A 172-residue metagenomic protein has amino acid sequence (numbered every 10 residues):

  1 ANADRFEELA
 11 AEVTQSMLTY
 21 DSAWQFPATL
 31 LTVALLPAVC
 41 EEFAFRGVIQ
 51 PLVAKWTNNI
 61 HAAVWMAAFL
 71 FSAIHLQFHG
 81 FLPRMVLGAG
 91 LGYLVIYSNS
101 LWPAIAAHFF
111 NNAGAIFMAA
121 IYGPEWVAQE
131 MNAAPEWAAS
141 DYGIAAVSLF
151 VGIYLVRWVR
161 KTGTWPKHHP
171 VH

Functional and structural regions predicted by a protein language model:
A1-L36, K167-H172: Juxtamembrane helix-loop-helix connectors linking adjacent transmembrane helices in multi-pass membrane enzymes
P27-L31, H61-M66, F81-L82, I105-A106 (+1 more regions): Hydrophobic alpha-helical transmembrane segments
A28-V53, F150-T162: Transmembrane alpha-helical segments in integral membrane proteins
T32-V33, H75-L76, E136, S140-Y142: Short alpha-helical transmembrane interface motifs in multi-pass membrane proteins
V33-V39, F69-Q77: Transmembrane alpha-helix interface/packing and boundary motifs in multi-pass membrane proteins, characterized by
C40-M66, Y93-S100: Membrane-interface helix/loop boundary segments of multi-pass membrane proteins
S72-L76, G80-A134: Functionally important transmembrane alpha-helices
F109-H172: C-terminal membrane module of polytopic membrane proteins
